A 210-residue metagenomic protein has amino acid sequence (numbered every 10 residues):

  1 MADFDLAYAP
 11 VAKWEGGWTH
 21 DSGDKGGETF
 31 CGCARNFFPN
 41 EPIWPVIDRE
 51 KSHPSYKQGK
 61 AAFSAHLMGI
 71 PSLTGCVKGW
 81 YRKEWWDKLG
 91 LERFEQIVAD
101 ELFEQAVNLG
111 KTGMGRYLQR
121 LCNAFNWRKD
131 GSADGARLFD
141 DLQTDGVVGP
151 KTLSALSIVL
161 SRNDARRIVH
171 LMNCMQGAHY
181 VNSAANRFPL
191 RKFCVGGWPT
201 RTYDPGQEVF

Functional and structural regions predicted by a protein language model:
M1-F210: Cell-wall polysaccharide-cleaving catalytic domain and substrate-binding groove, primarily in peptidoglycan/chitin
